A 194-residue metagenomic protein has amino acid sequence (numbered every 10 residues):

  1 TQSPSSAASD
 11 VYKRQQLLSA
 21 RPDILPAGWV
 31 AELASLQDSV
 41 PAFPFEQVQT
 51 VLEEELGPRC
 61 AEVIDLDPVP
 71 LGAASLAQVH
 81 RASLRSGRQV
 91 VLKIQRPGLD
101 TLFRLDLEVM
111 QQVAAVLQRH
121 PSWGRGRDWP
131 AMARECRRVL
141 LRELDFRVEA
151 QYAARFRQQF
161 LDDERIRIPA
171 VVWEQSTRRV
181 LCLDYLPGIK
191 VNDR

Functional and structural regions predicted by a protein language model:
T1-A8: Positively charged, low-complexity/disordered segments
S9-R194: Broad phosphate/nucleotide-binding scaffolds in NTP-utilizing and phosphate-metabolizing enzymes
